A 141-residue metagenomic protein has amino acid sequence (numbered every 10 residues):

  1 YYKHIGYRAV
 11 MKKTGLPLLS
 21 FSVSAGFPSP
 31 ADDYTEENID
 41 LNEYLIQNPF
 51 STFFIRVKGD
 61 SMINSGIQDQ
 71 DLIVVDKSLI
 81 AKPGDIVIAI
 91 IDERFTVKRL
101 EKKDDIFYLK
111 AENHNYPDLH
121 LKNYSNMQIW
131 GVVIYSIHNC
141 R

Functional and structural regions predicted by a protein language model:
Y1-I63, R94-F95, I106, P117 (+2 more regions): Short, positionally conserved secondary-structure boundary motifs
N64-Q68: A short glycine-leucine-enriched loop at secondary-structure breakpoints that most characteristically corresponds
Q70-D71, D85: Structural motif
V74-V75, I88: Hydrophobic beta-strand signal
V75-K82: Short acidic low-complexity segments
P83-V97, E101-F107: Short, compositionally biased
E112-Y124: Low-complexity, intrinsically disordered Gly/Pro/Thr-rich segments
